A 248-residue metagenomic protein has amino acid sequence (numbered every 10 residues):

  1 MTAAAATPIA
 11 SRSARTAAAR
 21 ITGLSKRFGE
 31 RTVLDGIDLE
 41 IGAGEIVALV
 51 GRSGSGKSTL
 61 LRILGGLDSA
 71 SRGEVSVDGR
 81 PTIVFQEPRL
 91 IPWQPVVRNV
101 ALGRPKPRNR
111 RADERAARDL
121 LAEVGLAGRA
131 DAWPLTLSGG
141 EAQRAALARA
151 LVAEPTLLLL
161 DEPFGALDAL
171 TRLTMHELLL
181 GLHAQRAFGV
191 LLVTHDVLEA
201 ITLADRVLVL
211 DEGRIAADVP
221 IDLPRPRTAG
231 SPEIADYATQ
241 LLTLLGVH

Functional and structural regions predicted by a protein language model:
G29, S69, Q94, R98-E114 (+1 more regions): ABC-type ATPase nucleotide-binding domains, specifically the catalytic core motifs of the NBD
V50-R52: The feature captures the beta-strand-to-loop junction immediately N-terminal to the Walker
G65: Helix-to-loop junction immediately C-terminal to a conserved catalytic motif
W133-L137, E141: Conserved ABC ATPase signature
L147: Hydrophobic anchor residue at the start of the ABC signature
V152-T156: A short, proline-enriched helix->beta-strand linker immediately N-terminal to the Walker B motif in ABC-type P-loop
